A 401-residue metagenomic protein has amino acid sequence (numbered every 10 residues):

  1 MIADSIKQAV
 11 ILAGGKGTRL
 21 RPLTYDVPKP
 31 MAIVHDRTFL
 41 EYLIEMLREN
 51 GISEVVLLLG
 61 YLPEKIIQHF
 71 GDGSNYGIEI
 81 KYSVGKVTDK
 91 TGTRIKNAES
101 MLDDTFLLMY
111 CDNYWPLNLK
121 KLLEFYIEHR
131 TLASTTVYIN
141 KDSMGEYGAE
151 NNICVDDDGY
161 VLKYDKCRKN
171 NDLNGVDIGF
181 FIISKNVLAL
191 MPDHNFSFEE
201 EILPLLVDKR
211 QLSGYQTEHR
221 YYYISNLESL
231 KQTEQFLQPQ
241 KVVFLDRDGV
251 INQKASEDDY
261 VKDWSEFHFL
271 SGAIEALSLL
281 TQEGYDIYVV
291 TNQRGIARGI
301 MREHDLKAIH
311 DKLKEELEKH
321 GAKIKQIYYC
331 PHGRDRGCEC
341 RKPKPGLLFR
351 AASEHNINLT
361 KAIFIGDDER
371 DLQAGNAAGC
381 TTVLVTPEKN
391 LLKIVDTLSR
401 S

Functional and structural regions predicted by a protein language model:
I2-E64, S271: N-terminal glycine-rich phosphate-binding loop and ensuing alpha1 helix
K7, S53, D104, L132 (+4 more regions): Short acidic/polar active-site loop segments enriched in Thr and Asp
L40, I66, A98, D112 (+6 more regions): Residue-level signal for inorganic ion chemistry
L58, A273, L277-L313, K323-G333 (+1 more regions): Substrate-recognition element of Asp-dependent hydrolases with the DxDx(T/V) motif
I67, G73-V155: Conserved beta-loop-beta/alpha segment of the NTase-like Rossmann-fold superfamily that binds/positions NTPs
F106-L107, Y114, K120-I127, K141-G145 (+1 more regions): Catalytic-core segments of class I nucleotidyltransferases/pyrophosphorylases that form NMP-activated intermediates
V242-Y285: Active-site neighborhood of HAD-like aspartate-dependent phosphohydrolases
H304, D311-K325, G333-F364, D368-S401: Asp-based, Mg2+/Mn2+-dependent phosphohydrolase catalytic module
